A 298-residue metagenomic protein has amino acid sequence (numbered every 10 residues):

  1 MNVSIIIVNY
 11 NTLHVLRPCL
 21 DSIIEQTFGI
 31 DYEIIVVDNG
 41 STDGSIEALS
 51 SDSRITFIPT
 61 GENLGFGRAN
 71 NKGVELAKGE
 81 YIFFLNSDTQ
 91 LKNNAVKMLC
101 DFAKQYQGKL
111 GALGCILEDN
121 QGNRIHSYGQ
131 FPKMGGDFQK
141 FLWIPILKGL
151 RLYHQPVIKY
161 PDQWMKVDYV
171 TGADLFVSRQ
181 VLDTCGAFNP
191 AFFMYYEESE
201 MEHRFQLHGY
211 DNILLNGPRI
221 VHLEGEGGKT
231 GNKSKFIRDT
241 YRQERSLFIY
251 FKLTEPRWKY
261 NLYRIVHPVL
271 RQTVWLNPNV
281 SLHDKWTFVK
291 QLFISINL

Functional and structural regions predicted by a protein language model:
D21-D31: Short, acidic, metal-binding catalytic loop of nucleotide-sugar glycosyltransferases
S22, D38-E47, E62, K92: A conserved acidic beta->alpha catalytic loop
P59-A77, M98: Glycine-rich, basic loop-to-helix element that forms the pyrophosphate-binding segment of sugar-nucleotide handling
I82: Short aromatic/hydrophobic "clamp" motif used to bind/position activated sugar donors
N93-Y128: Conserved donor NDP-sugar-binding/catalytic core segment of glycosyltransferases
P132-V167: Short, flexible, basic/aromatic active-site loop/helix in glycosyltransferases
Y160-D162, D168-R219: A short, conserved alpha-helix in the catalytic core of glycosyltransferases
F236-S246, K252, P256-L298: Non-catalytic, C-terminal membrane-associated alpha-helical segments of glycosyltransferases
